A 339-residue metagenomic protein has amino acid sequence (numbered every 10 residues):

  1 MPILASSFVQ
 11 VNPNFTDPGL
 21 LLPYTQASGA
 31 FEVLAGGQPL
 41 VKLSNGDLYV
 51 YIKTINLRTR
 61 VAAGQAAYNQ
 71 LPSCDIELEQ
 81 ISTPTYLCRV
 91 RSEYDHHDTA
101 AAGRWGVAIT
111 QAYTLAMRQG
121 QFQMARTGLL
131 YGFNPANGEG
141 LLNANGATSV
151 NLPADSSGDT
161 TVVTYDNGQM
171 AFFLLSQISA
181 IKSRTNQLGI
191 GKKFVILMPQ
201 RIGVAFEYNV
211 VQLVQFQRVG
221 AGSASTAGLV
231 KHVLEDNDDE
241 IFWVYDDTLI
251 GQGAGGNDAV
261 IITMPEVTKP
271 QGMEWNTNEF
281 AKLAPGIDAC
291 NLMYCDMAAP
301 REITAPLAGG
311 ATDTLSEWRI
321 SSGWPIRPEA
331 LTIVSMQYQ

Functional and structural regions predicted by a protein language model:
M1-D47, Y51, P153, E207-Q339: Sequence/fold signature of self-assembling virion shell proteins
V33, D75-E77, N134-N143, G203: Terminal, non-catalytic protein-protein interaction segments that mediate quaternary/complex assembly
G36-G106: Long, hydrophobic/aromatic-enriched structural stretches that serve as scaffold segments
L78, G103-Q111, K192, I196: Short, charged/polar micro-motifs that form catalytic or ligand-binding hotspots
E93-H97, M198-I202, R327: Helix N-cap / beta->alpha transition motif
E93-S176: Alpha-helical scaffold segments that mediate packing/assembly in large oligomeric complexes
T114, R118-Q121, I178, G220-G222 (+2 more regions): Short, well-ordered alpha-helical packing segments
L141-T226: Extended, solvent-exposed, turn-rich assembly/linker loops in the middle of proteins
